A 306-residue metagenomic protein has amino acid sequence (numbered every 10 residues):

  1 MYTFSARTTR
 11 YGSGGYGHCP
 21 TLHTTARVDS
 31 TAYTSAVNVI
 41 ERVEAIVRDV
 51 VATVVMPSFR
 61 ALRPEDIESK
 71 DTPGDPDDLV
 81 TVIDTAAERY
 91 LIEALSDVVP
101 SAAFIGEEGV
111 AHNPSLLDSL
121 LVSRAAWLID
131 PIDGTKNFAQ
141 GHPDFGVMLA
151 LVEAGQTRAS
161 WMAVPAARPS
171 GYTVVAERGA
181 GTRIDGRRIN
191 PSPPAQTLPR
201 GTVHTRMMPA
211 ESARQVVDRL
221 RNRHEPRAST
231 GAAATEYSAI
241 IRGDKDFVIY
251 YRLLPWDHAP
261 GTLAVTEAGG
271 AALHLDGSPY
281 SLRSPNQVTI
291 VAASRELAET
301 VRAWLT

Functional and structural regions predicted by a protein language model:
M1-S13, C19, R27: Low-acidity, Ser/Thr- and Arg-rich intrinsically disordered low-complexity segments
T25-I132: N-terminal subdomain of lithium-sensitive/metallo-dependent phosphomonoesterases centered on the IMPase/IPPase/PAP
V55, D84, L95, T135 (+4 more regions): Residue-level signal for inorganic ion chemistry
T85, R89, E108, P131-G134 (+5 more regions): Generic detector of well-ordered alpha-helical packing
L120-G179: DPxDG-like acidic metal-binding loop motif
D185-R188: Short strand-turn-strand beta-turns centered on an Asx-Gly dipeptide
P191-T306: An extended, acidic
